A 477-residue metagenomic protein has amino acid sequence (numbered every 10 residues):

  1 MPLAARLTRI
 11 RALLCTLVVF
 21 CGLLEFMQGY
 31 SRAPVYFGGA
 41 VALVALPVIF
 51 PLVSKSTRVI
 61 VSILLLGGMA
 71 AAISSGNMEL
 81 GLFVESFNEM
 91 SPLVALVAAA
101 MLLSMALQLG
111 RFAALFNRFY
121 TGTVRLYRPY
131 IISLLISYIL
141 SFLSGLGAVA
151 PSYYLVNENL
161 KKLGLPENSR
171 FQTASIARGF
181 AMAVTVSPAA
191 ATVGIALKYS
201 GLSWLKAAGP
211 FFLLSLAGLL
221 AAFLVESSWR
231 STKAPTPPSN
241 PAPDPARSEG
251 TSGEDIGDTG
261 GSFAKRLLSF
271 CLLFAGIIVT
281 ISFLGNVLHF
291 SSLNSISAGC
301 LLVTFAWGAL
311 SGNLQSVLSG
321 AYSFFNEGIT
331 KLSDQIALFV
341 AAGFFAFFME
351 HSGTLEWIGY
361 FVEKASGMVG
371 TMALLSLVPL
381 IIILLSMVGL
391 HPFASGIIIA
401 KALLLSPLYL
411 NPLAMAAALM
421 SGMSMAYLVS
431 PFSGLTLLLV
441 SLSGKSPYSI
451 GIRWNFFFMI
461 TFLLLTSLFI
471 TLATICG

Functional and structural regions predicted by a protein language model:
P2-R9, L220-S323: Long, contiguous bundles of hydrophobic transmembrane helices that form the permeation core of multi-pass
L13-V18, R32-S74, L93-A100, F270-G276 (+2 more regions): Hydrophobic mid-bilayer segments of alpha-helices in multi-pass membrane transport proteins, especially secondary
M78-G110, L135-Y138, G320-E356: Core transmembrane alpha-helical segments of multi-pass membrane transporters/permeases
S104-F112, I139-Y153, A183-A189, F348-T354 (+2 more regions): Short helix-coil transition sites and intra-membrane helix breaks within transmembrane domains of multi-pass
F116-T185, H391-M420: Hydrophobic transmembrane alpha-helices that form the pore/transport pathway of multi-pass ion and small-solute
S152-G164, G194-G201, M368-L428, L438-S443: Membrane-interfacial helix-loop connectors
L163-D244, D258-R266, T436-F469: Membrane-core helix-loop-helix motifs of multi-pass transport proteins
F274-H391: Transmembrane helical segments that form the transport core of multi-pass membrane transport proteins
